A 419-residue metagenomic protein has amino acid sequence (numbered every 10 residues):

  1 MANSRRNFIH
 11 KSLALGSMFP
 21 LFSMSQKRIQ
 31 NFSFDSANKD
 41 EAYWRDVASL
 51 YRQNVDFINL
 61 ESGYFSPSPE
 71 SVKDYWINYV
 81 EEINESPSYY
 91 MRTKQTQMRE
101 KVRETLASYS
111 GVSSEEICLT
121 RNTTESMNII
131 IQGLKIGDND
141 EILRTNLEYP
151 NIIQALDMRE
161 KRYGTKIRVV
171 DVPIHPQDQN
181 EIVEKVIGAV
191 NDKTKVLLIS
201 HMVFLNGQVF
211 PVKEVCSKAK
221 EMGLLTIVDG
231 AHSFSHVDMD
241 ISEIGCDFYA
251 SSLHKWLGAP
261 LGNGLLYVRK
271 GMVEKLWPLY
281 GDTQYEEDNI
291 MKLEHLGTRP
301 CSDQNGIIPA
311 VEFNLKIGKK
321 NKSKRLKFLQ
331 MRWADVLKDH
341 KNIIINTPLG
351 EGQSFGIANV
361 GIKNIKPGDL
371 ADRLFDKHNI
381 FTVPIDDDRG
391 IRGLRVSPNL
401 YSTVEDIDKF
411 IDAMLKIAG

Functional and structural regions predicted by a protein language model:
A2-G419: Pyridoxal 5′-phosphate
